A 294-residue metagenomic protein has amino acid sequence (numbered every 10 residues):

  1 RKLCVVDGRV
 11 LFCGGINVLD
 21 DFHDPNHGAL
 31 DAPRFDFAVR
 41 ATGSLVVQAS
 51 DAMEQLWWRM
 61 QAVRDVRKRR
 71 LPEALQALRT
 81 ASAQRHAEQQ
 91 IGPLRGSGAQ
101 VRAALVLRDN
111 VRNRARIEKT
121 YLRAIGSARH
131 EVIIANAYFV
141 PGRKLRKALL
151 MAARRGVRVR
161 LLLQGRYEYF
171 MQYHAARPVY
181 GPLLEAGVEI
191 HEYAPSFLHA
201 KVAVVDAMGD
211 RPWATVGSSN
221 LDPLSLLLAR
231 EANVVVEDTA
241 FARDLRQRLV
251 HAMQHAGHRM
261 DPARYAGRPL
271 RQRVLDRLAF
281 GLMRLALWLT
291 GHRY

Functional and structural regions predicted by a protein language model:
R1-Y294: Charged, low-complexity intrinsically disordered terminal segments
